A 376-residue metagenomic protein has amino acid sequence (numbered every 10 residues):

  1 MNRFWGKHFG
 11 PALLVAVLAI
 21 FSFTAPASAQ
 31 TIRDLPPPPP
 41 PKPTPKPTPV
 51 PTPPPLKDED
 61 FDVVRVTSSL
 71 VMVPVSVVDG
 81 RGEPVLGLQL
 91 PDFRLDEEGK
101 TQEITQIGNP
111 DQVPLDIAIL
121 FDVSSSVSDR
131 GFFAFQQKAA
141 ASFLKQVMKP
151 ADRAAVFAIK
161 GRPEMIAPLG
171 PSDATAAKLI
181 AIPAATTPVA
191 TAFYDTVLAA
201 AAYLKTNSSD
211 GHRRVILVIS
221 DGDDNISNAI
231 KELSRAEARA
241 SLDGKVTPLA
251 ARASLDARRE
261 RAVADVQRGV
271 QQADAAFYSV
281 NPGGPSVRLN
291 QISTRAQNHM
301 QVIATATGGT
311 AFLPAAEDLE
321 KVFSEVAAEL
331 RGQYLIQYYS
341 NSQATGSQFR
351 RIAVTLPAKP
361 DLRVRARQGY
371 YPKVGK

Functional and structural regions predicted by a protein language model:
M1-P11: N-terminal secretory signal peptides that target proteins for export/translocation
A12-S22: Bacterial N-terminal signal peptides
T24-P26: N-terminal signal peptide c-region/cleavage motif recognized by signal peptidases
S28-K376: Scaffold/interface architecture of coatomer-like assemblies
